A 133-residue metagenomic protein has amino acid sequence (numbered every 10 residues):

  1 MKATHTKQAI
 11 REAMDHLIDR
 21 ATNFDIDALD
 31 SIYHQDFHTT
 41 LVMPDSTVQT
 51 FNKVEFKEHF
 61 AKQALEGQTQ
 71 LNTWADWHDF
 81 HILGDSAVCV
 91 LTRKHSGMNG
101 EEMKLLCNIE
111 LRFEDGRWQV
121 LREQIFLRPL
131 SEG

Functional and structural regions predicted by a protein language model:
M1-Q35, E132: Short, low-complexity N-terminal intrinsically disordered segments enriched in polar/charged residues
I26-I82: A solvent-exposed, acidic/Ser-Thr-rich amphipathic alpha-helical stretch
T40, V90-L91, L121: Beta-strand residues in well-ordered beta-sheet regions across diverse protein folds
F56, W74-F80, T92-H95, L106-R112 (+1 more regions): Hydrophobic/aromatic beta-strand elements that line small-molecule binding cavities or substrate pockets in beta-rich
H59-K62, C89-R93: Short Pro/Gly-enriched beta-strand edge/turn motifs at strand-loop
G84-S86, D115: Residue-level signal for tight coil/turn positions that link beta-strands
S96-E102: Short, cysteine-centered beta-strand-loop-beta hairpins and adjacent loop/turn segments enriched in charged/polar
K104-G133: Short beta-strand edge/turn micro-motifs at domain boundaries
